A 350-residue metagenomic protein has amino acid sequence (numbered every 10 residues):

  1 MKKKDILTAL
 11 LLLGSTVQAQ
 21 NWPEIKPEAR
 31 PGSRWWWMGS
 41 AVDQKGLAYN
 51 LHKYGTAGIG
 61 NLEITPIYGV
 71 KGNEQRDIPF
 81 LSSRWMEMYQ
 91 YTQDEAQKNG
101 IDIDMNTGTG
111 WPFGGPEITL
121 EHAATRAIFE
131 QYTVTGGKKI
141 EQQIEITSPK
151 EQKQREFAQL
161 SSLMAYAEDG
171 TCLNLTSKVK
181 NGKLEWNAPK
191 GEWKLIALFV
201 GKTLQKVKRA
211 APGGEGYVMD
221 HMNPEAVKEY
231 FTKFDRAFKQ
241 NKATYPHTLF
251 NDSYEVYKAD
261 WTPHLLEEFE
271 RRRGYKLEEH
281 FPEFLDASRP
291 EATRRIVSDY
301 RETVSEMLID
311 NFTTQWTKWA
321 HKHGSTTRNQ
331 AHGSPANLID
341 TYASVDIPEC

Functional and structural regions predicted by a protein language model:
M1-N21: Bacterial Sec-dependent N-terminal signal peptides
N21-I25, R30, V42, G46-A48 (+4 more regions): Mature extracytoplasmic enzyme cores
R34-W36, N61-T65, I103-M105, T248-F250 (+2 more regions): Structural recognition of the beta-strand scaffold that forms the well-ordered cores of secreted hydrolase catalytic
W37-M38, I78-F80, E302-V304, G324: Short, contiguous strand/loop micro-motifs
M38-S40, I67-G69, G108-G110, D252-V256 (+2 more regions): Active-site beta-loop-alpha junctions enriched in small/polar residues
T65-I78: Glycine-rich, proline-tolerant flexible connector loops at the mouths of alpha/beta enzymes
D104-P112, F250-S253, V304-A336: Aromatic-lined carbohydrate-recognition surfaces of secreted/lumenal glycan-active proteins
N337-Y342: Short glycine-biased active-site loop of nucleotidyltransferases that positions the nucleotide triphosphate and helps
